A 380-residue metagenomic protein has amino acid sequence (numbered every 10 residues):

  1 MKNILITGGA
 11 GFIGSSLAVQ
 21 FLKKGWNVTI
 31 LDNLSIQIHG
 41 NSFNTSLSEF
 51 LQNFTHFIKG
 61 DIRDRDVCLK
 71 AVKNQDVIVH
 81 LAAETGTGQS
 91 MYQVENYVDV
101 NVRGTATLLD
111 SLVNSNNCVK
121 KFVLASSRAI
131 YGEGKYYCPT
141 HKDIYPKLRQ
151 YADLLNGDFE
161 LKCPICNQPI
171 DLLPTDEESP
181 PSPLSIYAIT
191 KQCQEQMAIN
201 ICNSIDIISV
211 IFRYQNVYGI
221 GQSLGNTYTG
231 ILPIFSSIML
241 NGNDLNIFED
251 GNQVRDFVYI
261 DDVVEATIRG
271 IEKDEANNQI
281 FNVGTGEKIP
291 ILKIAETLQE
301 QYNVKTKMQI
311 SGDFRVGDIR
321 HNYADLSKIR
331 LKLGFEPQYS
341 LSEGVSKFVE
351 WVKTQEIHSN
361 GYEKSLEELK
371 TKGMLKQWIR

Functional and structural regions predicted by a protein language model:
M1-Q215, Y339, Q355, L369-M374 (+1 more regions): N-terminal Rossmann-like NAD(P)+-binding domain of SDR-like oxidoreductases, especially those catalyzing
L17, T267-I271, A295-L298, V345-V352: Hydrophobic "lid"/C-terminal helical patch of Rossmann-like NAD(P)-dependent dehydrogenase/epimerase domains
N33-L34, G286, F314: Conserved short acidic donor-positioning loop in nucleotide-sugar-dependent glycosyltransferases
V67, T107-D110, F257, D262-E265 (+1 more regions): Conserved mid-core alpha-helix of short-chain dehydrogenase/reductase
Q192, I205-I207, V217-P233, N241-N243 (+6 more regions): Glycine/proline-rich active-site loop of Rossmann-fold NAD(P)-dependent oxidoreductases
D250, I280-F281, L292-E296, N303-H321 (+3 more regions): C-terminal "lid/loop" region of Rossmann-like NAD(P)-dependent oxidoreductases
I260, R315-E336, K347, I357: Conserved C-terminal active-site "lid" loop/helix of NAD(P)H-dependent oxidoreductases that clamps the redox cofactor
V263, T267, V283, I294 (+2 more regions): Non-catalytic, hydrophobic alpha-helical segments
